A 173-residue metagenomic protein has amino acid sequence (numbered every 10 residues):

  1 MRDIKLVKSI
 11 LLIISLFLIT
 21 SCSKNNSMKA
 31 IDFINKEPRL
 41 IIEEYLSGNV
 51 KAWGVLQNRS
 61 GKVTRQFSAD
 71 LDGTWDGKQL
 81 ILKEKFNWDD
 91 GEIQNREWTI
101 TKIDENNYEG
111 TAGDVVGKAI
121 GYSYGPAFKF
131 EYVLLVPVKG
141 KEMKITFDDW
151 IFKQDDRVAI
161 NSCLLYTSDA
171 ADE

Functional and structural regions predicted by a protein language model:
R2-I10: Bacterial N-terminal signal peptides that target proteins for export
I10-F17: Sec-dependent N-terminal signal peptides
T20-S21: C-terminal motif of bacterial Sec signal peptides marking the signal peptidase cleavage site
K24-M28: Bacterial lipoprotein signal-peptidase II cleavage site
F33-N49: N-terminal helix-cap/turn-to-beta initiation motif at the start of protein domains
W53, Q57-V138: Central antiparallel beta-sheet cores of small beta-barrel/beta-sandwich binding domains
V63-A69, E142-F147, S168: Amphipathic hydrophobic-ligand
Y166-E173: Conserved small/polar residues in nucleotide/adenosyl-binding loops
